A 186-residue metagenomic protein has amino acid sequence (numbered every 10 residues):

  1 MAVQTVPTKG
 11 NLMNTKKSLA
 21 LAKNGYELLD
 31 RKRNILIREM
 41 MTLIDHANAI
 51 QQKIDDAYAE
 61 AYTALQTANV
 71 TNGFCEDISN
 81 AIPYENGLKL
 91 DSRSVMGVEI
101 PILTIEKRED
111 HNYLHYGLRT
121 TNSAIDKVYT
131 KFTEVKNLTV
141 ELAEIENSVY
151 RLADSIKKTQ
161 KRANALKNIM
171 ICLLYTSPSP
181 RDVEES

Functional and structural regions predicted by a protein language model:
M1-A2: Plant-biased recognition of short, low-complexity, intrinsically disordered N-terminal tails
T5, K9-L12, K16-K17, N24 (+3 more regions): N-terminal intrinsically disordered, cationic/polar leader segments that include organellar targeting peptides
L12-L29, R33-L36, M40-L43, A47-A61 (+6 more regions): Amphipathic alpha-helical coiled-coil segments
D56-A59, T63, V70-F74, R181: Terminal helix-to-tail segments of small alpha-helical proteins
Y175-S186: Single conserved hydrophobic/aromatic residue that forms the stacking wall/gate of nucleotide- or nucleobase-binding
